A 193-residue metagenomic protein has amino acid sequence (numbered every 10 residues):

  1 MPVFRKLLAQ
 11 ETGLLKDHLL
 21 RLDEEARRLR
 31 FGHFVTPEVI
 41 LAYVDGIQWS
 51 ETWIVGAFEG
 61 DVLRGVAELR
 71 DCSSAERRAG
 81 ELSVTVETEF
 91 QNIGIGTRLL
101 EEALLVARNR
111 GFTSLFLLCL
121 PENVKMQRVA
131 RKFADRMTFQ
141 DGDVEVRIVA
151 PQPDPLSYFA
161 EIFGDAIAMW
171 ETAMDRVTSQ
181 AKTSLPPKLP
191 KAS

Functional and structural regions predicted by a protein language model:
P2-D17: A short beta-loop-alpha structural element at the N-terminal edge of CoA-dependent acyl/N-acetyltransferase catalytic
D17-H33: Helix-loop element at the rim of GNAT/NAT acetyltransferase active sites that forms part of the acceptor-substrate
L29-R78, E87: Acetyl-CoA-dependent GNAT
R30, F116-L117: Short catalytic-loop micro-motif centered on adjacent basic/acidic residues
S83-N92, L120: A short, internal acetyl-CoA/4′-phosphopantetheine-binding micro-motif in the GNAT/acyltransferase core
N92-N109, S114-F116, R128-K132: Conserved acetyl-CoA-binding loop-helix of GNAT-fold acetyltransferases
L118-P121, K125-S193: Terminal substrate-recognition subdomain of acyl/acetyltransferases
